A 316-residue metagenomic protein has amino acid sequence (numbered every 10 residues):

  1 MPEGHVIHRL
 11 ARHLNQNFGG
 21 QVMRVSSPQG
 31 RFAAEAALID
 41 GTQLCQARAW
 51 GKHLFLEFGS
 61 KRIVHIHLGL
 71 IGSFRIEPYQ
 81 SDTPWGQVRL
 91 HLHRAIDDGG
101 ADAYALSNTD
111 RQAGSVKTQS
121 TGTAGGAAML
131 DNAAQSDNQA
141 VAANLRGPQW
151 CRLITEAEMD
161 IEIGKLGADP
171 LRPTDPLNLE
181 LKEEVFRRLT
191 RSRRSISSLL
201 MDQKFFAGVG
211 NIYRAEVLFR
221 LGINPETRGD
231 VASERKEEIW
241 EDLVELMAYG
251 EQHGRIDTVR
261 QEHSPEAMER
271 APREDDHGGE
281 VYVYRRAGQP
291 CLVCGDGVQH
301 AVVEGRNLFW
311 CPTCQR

Functional and structural regions predicted by a protein language model:
M1-R62, R89-D98, A105-R111, K117-T118 (+4 more regions): Extended, highly charged segments
P2, L177, R235: Catalytic cores of large soluble enzymes that bind and process phosphate-bearing ligands
V22-E35, A127, N132, V185-R316: Basic, nucleic-acid-binding surfaces and adjacent catalytic neighborhoods in DNA/RNA-processing proteins
V64-V209, Y213-G222, T227-R228, A232: Phosphate/anion-contacting hairpin/loop surfaces
